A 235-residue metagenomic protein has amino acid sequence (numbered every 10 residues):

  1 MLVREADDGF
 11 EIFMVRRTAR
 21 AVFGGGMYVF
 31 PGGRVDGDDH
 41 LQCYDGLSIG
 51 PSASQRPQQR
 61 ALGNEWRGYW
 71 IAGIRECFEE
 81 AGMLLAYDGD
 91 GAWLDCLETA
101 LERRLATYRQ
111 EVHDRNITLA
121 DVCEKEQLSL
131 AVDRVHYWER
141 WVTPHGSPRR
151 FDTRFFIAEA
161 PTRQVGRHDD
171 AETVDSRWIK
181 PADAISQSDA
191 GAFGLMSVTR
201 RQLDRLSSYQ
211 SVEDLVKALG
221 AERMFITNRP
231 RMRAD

Functional and structural regions predicted by a protein language model:
M1-D235: N-terminal leader/linker segments that precede catalytic domains of diphosphate-processing enzymes
